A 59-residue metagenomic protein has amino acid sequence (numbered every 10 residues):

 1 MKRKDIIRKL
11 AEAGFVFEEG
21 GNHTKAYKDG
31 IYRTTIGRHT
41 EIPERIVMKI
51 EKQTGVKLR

Functional and structural regions predicted by a protein language model:
M1-G20, K28-R59: Basic nucleic-acid-binding interfaces
T24: Short aromatic-glycine-enriched beta-strand elements
